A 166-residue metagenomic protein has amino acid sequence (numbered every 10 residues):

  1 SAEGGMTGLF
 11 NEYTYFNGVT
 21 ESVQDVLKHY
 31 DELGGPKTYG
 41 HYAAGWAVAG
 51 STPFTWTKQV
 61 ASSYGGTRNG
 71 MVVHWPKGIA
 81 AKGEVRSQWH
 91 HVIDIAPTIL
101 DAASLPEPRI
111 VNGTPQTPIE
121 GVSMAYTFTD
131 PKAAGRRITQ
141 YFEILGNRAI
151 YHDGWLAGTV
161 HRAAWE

Functional and structural regions predicted by a protein language model:
S1-W75, G158, A163: Histidine-centered active-site microenvironments of extracellular/periplasmic hydrolases and transferases
P36-Y64, I79-Q88, V92-E166: C-terminal cap/loop subdomain of S1 sulfatases and analogous C-terminal strand-loop tails that border
